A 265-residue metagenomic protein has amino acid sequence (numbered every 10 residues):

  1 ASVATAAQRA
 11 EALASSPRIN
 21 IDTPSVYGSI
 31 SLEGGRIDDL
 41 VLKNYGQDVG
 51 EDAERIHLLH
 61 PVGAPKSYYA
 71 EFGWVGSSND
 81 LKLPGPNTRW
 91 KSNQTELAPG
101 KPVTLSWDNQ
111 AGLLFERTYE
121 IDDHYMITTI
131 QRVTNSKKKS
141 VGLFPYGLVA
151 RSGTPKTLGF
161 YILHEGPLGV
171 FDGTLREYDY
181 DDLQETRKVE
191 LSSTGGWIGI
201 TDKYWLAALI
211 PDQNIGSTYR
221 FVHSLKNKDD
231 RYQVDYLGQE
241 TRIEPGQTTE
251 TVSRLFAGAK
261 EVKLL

Functional and structural regions predicted by a protein language model:
A1, L13, R18-L265: Soluble non-transmembrane domains of integral membrane proteins
A1-Q8: Long, low-complexity intrinsically disordered segments that are proline/alanine-rich with interleaved serine/threonine
